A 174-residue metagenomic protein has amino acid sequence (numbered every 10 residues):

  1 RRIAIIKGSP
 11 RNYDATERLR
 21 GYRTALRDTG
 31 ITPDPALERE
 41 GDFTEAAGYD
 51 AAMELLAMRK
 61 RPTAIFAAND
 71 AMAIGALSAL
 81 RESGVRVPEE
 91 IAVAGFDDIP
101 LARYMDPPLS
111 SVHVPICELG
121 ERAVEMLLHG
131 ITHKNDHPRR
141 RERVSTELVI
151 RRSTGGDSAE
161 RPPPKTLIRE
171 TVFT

Functional and structural regions predicted by a protein language model:
R1-T174: Bacterial carbohydrate/catabolite-sensing allosteric modules
